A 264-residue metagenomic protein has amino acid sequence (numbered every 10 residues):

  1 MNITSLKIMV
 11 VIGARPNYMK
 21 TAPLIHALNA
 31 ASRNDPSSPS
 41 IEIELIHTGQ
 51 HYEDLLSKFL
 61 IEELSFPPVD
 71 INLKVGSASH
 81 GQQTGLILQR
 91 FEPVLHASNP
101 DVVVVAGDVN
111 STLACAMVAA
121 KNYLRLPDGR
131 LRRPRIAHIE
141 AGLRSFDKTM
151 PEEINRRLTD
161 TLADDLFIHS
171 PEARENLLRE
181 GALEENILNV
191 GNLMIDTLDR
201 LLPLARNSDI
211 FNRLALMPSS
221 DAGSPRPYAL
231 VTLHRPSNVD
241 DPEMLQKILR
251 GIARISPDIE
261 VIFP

Functional and structural regions predicted by a protein language model:
S5-K7, S219-A229, L249, E260: Charged active-site motifs of nucleotide-sugar-dependent glycosyltransferases
M9-I12, Y18-T21, A27-A31, D35 (+2 more regions): Active-site and donor-binding regions of nucleotide-sugar-utilizing enzymes
G13-A14, H47-Q50, A141, N192: Cofactor-binding loop segments of dinucleotide-utilizing enzymes, especially the Rossmann-like FAD- and NAD(P)+-binding
P39-I41, P134, E185, I259: A structural micro-motif
E42-Q50, V261-P264: Short internal beta-strands
I46-P67: N-terminal beta-loop-helix "entrance" segment that forms/cooperates in small-molecule cofactor or anionic ligand
H51-L55, K74, L162-M244: A nucleotide-sugar donor-handling region in carbohydrate enzymes
M244-D258: Short hydrophobic signal-anchor/transmembrane segments that target glycosyltransferases and glycosylation machinery
